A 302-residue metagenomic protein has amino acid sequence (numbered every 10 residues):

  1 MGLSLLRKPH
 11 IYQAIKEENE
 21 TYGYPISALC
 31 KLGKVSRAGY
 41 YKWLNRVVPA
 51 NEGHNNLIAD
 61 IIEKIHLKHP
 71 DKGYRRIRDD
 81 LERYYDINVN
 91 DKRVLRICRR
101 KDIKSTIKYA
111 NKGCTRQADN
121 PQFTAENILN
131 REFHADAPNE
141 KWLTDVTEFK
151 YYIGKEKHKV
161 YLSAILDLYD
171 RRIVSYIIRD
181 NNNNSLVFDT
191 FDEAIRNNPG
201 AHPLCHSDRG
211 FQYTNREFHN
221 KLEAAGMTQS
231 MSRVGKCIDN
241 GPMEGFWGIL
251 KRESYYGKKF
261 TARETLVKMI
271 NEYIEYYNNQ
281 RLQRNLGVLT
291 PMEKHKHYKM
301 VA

Functional and structural regions predicted by a protein language model:
M1-G33: Helical coiled-coil/dimerization "stalks" and their immediately adjacent regulatory linkers at helix->disorder
L6-P9, C30, G39-A137, K236 (+1 more regions): Basic, flexible linker segments flanking DNA-binding modules in nucleic acid-interacting mobile-element proteins
C30, Y40, I62, I77 (+13 more regions): Mobile genetic element proteins and their domesticated derivatives, centered on retroelements and DNA transposons
Q117, S207-R209, N215-F218, Q229-K251 (+2 more regions): RNase H-like two-metal-ion nuclease catalytic core shared by retroviral integrases and related mobile-element nucleases
R131-V174, D180: An active-site-proximal beta-strand-loop segment
H158, Y176-N198: Active-site beta-loop-alpha junctions of metal-dependent nucleic acid enzymes, especially the RNase H-like/DDE
D170-Y176, Q229-S232, Y256-G257: Short small-residue beta-strand/loop micro-motif enriched in glycine and branched aliphatics
E223-M227, I249-A302: C-terminal domain-tail junction helix/linker
